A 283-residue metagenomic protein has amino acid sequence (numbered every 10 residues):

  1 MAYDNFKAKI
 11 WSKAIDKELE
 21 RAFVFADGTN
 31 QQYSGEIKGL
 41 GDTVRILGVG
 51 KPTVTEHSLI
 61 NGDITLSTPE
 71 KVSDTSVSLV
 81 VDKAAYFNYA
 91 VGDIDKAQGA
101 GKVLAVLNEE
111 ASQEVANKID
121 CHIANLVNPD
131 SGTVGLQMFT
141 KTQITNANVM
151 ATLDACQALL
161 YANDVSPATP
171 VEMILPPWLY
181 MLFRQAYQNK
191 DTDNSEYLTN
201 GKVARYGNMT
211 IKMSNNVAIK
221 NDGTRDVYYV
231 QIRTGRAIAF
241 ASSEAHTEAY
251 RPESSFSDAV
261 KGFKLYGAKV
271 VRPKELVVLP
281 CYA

Functional and structural regions predicted by a protein language model:
A2-N30, G35-T55, T75-V80, Q98 (+2 more regions): Sequence/fold signature of self-assembling virion shell proteins
I10-W11, I15, L19-E20, I119 (+4 more regions): Generic structural signal of hydrophobic/aromatic residues within well-ordered alpha-helices of folded domains
F23, D27, V115, I119 (+4 more regions): Residue-level signal for secondary-structure boundary elements
L59-T68: Short Gly/aromatic-enriched secondary-structure transition segments
T68-V106: Long, hydrophobic/aromatic-enriched structural stretches that serve as scaffold segments
V91-N163, V278-A283: Alpha-helical scaffold segments that mediate packing/assembly in large oligomeric complexes
D93, L175-P177, K264: Short, structured patches in soluble enzyme cores that scaffold and shape functional sites
G132-K202: Extended, solvent-exposed, turn-rich assembly/linker loops in the middle of proteins
